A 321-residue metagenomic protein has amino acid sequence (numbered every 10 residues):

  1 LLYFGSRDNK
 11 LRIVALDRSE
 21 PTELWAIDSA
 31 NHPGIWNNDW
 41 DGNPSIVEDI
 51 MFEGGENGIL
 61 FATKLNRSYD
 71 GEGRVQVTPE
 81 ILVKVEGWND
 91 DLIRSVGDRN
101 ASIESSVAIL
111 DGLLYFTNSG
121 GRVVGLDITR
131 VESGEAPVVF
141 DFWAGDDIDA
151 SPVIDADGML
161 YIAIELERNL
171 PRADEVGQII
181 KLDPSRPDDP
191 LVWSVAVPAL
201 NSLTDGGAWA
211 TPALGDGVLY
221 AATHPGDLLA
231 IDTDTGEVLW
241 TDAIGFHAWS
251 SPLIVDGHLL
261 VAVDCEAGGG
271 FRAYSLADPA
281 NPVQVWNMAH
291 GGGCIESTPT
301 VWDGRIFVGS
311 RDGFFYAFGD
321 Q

Functional and structural regions predicted by a protein language model:
L1-D41, S45-Q321: Extracytoplasmic/lumenal domain signature
